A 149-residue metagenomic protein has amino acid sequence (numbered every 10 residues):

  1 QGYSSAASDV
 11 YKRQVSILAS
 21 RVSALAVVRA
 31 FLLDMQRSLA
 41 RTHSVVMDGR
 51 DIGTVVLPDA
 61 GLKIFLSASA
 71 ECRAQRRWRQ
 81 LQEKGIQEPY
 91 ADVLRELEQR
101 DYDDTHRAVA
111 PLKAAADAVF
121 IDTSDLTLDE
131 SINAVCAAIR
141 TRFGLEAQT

Functional and structural regions predicted by a protein language model:
Q1-A7, Y11: Single conserved hydrophobic/aromatic residue that forms the stacking wall/gate of nucleotide- or nucleobase-binding
Y3, V15, R73-A74, A114: N-terminal alpha-helical segment
S16-I17, V22-I86: ATP-dependent NMP and nucleoside kinases share a basic, alpha-helical "lid"
R21, R76, E96, A134 (+1 more regions): Alpha-helical scaffold segments in soluble metabolic enzymes
Q36-T42, T54-V55, D59, K84-A134: Small-molecule kinase domains that catalyze NTP-dependent phosphoryl transfer to phosphate-bearing small molecules
K63-A70, Q80, F120, T127 (+1 more regions): Glycine-rich phosphate-binding loops of nucleotide-dependent enzymes
G144-T149: ATP-dependent carboxylate-amine ligase
